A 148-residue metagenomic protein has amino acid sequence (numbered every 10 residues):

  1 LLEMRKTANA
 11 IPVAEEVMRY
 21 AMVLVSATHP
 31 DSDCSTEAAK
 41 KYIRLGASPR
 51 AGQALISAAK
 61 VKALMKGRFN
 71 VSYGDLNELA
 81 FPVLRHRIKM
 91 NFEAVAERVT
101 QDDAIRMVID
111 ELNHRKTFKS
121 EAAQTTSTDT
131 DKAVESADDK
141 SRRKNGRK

Functional and structural regions predicted by a protein language model:
L1-S32, K41: Phosphate-sensing "switch" segment of ASCE/P-loop ATPases
D31-K148: C-terminal engagement/docking regions of AAA+ P-loop ATPases
